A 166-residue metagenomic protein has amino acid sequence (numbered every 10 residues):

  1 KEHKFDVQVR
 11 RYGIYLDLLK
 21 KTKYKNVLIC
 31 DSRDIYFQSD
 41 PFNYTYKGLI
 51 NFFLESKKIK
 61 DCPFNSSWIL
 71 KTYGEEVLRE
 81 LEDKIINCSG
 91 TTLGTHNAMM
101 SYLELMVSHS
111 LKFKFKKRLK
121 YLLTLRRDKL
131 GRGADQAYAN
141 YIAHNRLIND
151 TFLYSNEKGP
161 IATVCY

Functional and structural regions predicted by a protein language model:
K1-E2, S32: Short acidic donor-binding/metal-coordinating loop in glycosyltransferase active sites
H3-Y12: A short, glycine-/small-residue-rich helix N-cap motif at loop->alpha-helix starts within glycosyltransferase
Y12-F64, G90, M100: GT-A fold catalytic core of metal-dependent nucleotide-sugar glycosyltransferases, centered on the diacidic
N43-G48, S66-T72, V107-L111: Short, surface-exposed, charged loop/turn segments at secondary-structure junctions
S67-D83: Short, flexible, basic/aromatic active-site loop/helix in glycosyltransferases
L81-Y166: Catalytic core and acceptor-binding pocket of nucleotide-sugar-dependent glycosyltransferases
